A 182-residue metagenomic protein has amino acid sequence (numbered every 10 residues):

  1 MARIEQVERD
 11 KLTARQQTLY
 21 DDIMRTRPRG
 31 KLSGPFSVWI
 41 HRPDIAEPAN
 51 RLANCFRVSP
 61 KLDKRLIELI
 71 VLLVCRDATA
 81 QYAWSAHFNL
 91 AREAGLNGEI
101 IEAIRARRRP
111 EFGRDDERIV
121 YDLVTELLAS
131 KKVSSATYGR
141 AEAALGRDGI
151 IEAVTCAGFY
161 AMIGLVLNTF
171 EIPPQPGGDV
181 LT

Functional and structural regions predicted by a protein language model:
M1-T182: Hydrophobic alpha-helical segments
